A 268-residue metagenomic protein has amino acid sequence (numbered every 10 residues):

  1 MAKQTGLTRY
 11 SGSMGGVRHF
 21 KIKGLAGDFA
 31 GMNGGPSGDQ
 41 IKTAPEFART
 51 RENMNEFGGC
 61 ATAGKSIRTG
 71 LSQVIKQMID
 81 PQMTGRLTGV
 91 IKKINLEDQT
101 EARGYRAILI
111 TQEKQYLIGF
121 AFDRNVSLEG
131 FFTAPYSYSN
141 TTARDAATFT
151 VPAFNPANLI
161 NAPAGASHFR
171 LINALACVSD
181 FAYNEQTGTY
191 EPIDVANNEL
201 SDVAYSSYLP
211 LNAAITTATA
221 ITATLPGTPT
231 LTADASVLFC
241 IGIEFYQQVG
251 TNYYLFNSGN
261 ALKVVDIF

Functional and structural regions predicted by a protein language model:
M1-R124: Long, polar/Ser/Thr-enriched low-complexity segments that form simple helices or flexible linkers at protein ends
T43-F47, N55-F57, T88-I91, A162-G165 (+4 more regions): Glycine-rich loops and low-complexity Gly/Arg-rich segments that provide flexible linkers or classic glycine-based
S72, L159, F181, V249-T251: Residue-level signal for secondary-structure boundary sites
L96-L231, I241-E244: Charged linear interaction tracts used for macromolecular binding and regulation
D234-S236: Domain-exit/linker segments immediately C-terminal to small folded modules
F245-N257: Short acidic/polar inter-strand loop motif in beta-rich domains
F256-F268: Proprotein-processing/basic-patch segments
